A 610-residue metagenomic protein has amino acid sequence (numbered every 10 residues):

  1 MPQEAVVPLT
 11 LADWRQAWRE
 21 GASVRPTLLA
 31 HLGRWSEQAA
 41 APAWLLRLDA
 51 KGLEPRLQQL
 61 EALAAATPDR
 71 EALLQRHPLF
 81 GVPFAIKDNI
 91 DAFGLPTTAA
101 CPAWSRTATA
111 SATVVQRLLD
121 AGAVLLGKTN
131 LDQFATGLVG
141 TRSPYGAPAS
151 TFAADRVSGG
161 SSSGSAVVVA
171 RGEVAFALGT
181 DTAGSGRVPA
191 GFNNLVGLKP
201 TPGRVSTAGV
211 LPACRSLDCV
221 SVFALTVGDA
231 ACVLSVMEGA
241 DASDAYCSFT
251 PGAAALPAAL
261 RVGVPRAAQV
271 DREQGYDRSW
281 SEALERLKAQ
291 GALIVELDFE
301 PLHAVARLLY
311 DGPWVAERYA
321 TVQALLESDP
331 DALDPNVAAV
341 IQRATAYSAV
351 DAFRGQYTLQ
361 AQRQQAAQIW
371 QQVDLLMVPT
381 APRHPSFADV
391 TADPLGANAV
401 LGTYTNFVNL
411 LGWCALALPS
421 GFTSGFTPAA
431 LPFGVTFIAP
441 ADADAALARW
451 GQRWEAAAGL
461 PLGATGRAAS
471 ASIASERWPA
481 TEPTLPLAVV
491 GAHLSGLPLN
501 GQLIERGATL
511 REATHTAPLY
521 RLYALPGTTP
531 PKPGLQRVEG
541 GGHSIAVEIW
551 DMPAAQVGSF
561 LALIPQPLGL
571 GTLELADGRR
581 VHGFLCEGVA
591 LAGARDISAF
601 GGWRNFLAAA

Functional and structural regions predicted by a protein language model:
P2, P78-C101, P257-G263, P313-A367 (+1 more regions): Short helix-loop capping/hinge segments that flank enzyme active sites or metal/cofactor-binding pockets
P2-T182, A283-G291, L503-I504: Gly/Ser-rich catalytic/binding loops embedded in alpha/beta enzyme cores
T10, G81, F93, C219 (+3 more regions): Gly/Ser-rich, acidic/histidine-flanked active-site/gating loops
A22-L29, Q58, G275-D298, V322-S328 (+1 more regions): Acyltransferase
H31, G81, D120, R171 (+10 more regions): Glycine-rich, small-residue loops and helix-cap segments that act as flexible hinges at active-site edges
S111-L234, N409-G421, A429-T436: Short glycine/serine-rich loop segments
K199-W280, P301, R449-W478: A short helix-breaking turn/cap at a secondary-structure junction
A480-A554: Conserved, aromatic- and glycine-enriched, well-ordered alpha/beta core segments that occur as contiguous structural
